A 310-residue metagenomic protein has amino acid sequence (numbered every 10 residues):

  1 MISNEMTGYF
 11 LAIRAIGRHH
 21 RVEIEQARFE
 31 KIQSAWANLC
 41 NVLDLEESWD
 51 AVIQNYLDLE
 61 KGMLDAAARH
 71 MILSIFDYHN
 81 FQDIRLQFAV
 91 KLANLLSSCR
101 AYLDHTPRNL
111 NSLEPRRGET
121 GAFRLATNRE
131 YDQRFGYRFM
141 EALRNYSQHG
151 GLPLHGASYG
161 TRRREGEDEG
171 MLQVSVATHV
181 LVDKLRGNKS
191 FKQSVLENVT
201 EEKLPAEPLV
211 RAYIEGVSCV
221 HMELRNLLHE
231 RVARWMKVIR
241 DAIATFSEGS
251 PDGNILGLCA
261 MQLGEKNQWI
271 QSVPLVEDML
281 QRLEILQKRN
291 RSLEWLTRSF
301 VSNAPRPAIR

Functional and structural regions predicted by a protein language model:
M1-A89, G121-R310: Acidic, Ser/Thr/Gly/Pro-rich intrinsically disordered interaction regions
H70-I72, Y102, E114-R116: A generic short-segment signal for beta-strand/edge and adjacent turn/coil regions
N109-F123: Inter-helical turn/loop segments and adjacent helix faces that build the functional surface of alpha-helical bundle
